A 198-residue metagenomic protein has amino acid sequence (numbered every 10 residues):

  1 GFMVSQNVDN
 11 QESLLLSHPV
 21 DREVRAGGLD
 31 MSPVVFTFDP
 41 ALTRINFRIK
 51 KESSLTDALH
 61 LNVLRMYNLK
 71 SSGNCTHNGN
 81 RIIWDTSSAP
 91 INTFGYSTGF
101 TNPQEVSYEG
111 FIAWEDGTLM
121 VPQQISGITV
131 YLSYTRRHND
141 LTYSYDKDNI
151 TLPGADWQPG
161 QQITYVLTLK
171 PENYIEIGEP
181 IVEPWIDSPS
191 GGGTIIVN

Functional and structural regions predicted by a protein language model:
G1-H60, E105-Y108, I112-E115, Q124 (+4 more regions): Short, low-hydrophobicity acidic/polar segments
M3, L29-D30, C75, R81 (+10 more regions): Compositionally biased, intrinsically disordered low-complexity regions
L15, F38-T43, S54, S71-R81 (+3 more regions): Aromatic-residue detector
R44-D116, S126-G127: Short helix-loop boundary/capping segments
G99-P153: Extended serine/threonine-enriched, polar tracts that run as long, contiguous segments within proteins
T129, T135-N198: Hydrophilic extracytoplasmic domains
